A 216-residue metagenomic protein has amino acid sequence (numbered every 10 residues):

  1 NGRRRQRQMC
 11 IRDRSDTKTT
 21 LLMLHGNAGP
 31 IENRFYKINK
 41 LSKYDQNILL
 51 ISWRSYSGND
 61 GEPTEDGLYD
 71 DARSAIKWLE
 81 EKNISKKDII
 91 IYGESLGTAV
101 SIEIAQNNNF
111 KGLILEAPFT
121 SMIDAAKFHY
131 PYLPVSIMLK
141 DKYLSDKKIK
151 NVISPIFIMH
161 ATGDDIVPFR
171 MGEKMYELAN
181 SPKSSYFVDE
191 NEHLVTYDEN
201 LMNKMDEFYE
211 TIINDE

Functional and structural regions predicted by a protein language model:
N1-I11: Single conserved hydrophobic/aromatic residue that forms the stacking wall/gate of nucleotide- or nucleobase-binding
N27-K40, D60-E62: The serine-hydrolase catalytic nucleophile loop
K37, S145, S154, P168-E177: Short alpha-helix in the alpha/beta-hydrolase fold that links the catalytic acid
I38-D60: Conserved alpha/beta-hydrolase
E62-N83, K147: Alpha/beta-hydrolase active-site loop
W78-K82, K87-Y130: Primarily recognizes the serine-hydrolase "nucleophile elbow" in alpha/beta-hydrolase and SGNH/GDSL folds
N151-I153, I158-D164: Short beta-strand/loop motif that positions the catalytic acidic residue of the alpha/beta-hydrolase fold
E173-L194: Catalytic histidine neighborhood in serine/cysteine hydrolases with alpha/beta-hydrolase-type architecture
